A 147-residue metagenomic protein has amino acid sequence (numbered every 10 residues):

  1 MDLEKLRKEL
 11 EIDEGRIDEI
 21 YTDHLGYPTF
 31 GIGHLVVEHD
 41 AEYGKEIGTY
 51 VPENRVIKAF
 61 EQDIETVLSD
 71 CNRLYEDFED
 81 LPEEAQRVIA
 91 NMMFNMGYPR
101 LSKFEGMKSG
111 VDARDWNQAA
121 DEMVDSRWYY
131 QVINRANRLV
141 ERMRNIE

Functional and structural regions predicted by a protein language model:
M1-E19, H34-V36, V51, I57 (+3 more regions): Long, amphipathic alpha-helical surface segments
L3-K5, D23-L25, P82: A generic structural signal for short, non-catalytic loop/turn and secondary-structure boundary residues
D18-Y21, L74-E84, E122: Surface-exposed patches in mature extracellular/periplasmic domains of secreted proteins
E19, P28-G33, E76-E79, M92 (+2 more regions): Flexible, active-site-adjacent loop/turn segments at secondary-structure boundaries
D23-K45: Substrate-binding/active-site groove segments that recognize and process beta-1,4-linked N-acetyl-hexosamine
Y27, A85-Q86, A90, F104 (+1 more regions): Short runs of predominantly hydrophobic/aromatic residues within well-ordered alpha helices that form helix-helix
Y43-Y75, E83-A90, F94-L101: Alpha-helical segment that forms one wall of the substrate-binding/catalytic cleft in peptidoglycan-active domains
